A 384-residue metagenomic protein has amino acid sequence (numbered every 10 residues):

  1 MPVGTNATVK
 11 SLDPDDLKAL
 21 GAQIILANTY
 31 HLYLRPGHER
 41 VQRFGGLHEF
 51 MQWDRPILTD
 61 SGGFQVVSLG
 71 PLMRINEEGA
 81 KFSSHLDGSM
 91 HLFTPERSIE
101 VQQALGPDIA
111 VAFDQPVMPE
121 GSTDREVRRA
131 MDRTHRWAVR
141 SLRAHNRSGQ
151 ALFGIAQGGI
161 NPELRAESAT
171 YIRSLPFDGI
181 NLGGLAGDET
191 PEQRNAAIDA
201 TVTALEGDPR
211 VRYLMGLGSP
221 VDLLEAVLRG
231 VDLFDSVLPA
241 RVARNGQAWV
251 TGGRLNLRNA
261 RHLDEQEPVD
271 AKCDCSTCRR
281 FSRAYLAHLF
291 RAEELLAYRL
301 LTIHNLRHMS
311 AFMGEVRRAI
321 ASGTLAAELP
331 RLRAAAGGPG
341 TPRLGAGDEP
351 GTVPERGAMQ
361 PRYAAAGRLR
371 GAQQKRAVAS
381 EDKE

Functional and structural regions predicted by a protein language model:
M1-R147, A260-L263: Non-catalytic, usually N-terminal nucleic-acid engagement modules in DNA/RNA processing proteins
V3-N6, H31-L32, F64-Q65, V117-M118 (+5 more regions): Short, solvent-exposed loop/turn segments at secondary-structure junctions
I25, D60, Q102, G154 (+4 more regions): Conserved, mostly hydrophobic/aromatic
L92, E96, D124-H135, P162-A166 (+2 more regions): Non-membrane alpha-helical structural segments and their capping/turn regions in soluble enzymes
D114-E120, D270-E384: C-terminal extensions of enzymes
P119-D124, R128, G179-A186, L295-Y298: Glycine- and acidic
D132, A144-V269: Glycine-rich phosphate/ribose-binding loops and adjacent secondary-structure elements that form binding surfaces
